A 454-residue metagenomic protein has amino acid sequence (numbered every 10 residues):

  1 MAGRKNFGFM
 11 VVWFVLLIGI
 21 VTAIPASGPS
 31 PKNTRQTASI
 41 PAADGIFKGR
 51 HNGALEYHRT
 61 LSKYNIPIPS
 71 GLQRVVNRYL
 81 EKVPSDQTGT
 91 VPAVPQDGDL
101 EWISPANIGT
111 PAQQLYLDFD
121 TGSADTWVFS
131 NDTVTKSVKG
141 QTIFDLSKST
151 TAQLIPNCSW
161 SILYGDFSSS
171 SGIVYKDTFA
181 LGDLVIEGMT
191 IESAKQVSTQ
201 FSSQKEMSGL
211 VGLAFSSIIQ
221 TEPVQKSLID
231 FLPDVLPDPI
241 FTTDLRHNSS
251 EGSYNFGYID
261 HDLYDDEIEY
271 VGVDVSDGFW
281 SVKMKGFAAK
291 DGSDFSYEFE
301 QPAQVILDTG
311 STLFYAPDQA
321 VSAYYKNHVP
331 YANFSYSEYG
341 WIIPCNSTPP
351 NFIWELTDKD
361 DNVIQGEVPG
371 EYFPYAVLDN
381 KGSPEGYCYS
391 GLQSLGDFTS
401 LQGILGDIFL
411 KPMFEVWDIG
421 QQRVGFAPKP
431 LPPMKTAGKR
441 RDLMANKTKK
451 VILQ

Functional and structural regions predicted by a protein language model:
G3-L115, G140, S168, Y270-V271 (+1 more regions): Disordered propeptide/prodomain
T22-K48, G53-L61, V197, E355-Q454: Aspartic protease catalytic domain
P84-V91, Q96-V197, I353: Signature of the N-terminal lobe/flap region of pepsin-like aspartyl proteases
W102-K148, A152, F179, L210-A214 (+3 more regions): Aspartyl protease active-site motif detector
L117-D118, F256, F287, G292 (+6 more regions): Extracellular/luminal ectodomains of secreted and membrane glycoproteins with large N-terminal domains
E187-V273, E371-M434: Glycine-rich flap/beta-hairpin and adjacent strands of clan AA aspartyl proteases
G257, D262-F295: Active-site gating loop/helix substructures
